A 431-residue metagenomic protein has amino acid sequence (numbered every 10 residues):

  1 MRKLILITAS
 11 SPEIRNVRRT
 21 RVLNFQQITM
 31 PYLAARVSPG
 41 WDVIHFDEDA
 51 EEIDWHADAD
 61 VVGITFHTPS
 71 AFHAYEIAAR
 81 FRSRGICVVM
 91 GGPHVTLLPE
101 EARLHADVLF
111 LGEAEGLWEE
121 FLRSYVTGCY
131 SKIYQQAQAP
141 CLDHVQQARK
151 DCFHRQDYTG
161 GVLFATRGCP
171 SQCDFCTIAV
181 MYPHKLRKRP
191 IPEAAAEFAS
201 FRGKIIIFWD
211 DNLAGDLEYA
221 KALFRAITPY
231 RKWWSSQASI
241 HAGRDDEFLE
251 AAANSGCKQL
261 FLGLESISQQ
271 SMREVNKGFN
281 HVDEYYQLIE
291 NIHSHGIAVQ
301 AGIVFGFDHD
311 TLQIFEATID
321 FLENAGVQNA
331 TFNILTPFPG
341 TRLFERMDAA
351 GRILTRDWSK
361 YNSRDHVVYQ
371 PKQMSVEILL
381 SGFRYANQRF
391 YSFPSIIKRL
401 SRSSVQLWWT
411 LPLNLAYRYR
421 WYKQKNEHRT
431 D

Functional and structural regions predicted by a protein language model:
M1-R202: Acidic, low-complexity intrinsically disordered segments
R2-E13, G40-H45, S124-Y125, R342-E345 (+1 more regions): Radical SAM enzyme core and accessory elements
R36, G40, R80, R84 (+10 more regions): Alpha-helical structural signal in soluble globular domains
R36-I44, F201, L288-V299, A325 (+1 more regions): A structural motif corresponding to the C-terminal end of an alpha-helix and its immediate exit/capping segment
D54, A59-T68, K221-I227, T311-V327 (+1 more regions): Short, electropositive alpha-helical surface patch
V89-M90, F110, I133-Y134, S235-Q237 (+3 more regions): Structural detector of well-ordered beta-strand residues that form the stable sheet scaffold of enzyme domains
E101-E120, A251-F261, A317-F332: Structural recognition of alpha->loop->beta junctions
Q146-Q300, F307, Q313, D320: Radical SAM [4Fe-4S] cluster-binding motif and immediate context
